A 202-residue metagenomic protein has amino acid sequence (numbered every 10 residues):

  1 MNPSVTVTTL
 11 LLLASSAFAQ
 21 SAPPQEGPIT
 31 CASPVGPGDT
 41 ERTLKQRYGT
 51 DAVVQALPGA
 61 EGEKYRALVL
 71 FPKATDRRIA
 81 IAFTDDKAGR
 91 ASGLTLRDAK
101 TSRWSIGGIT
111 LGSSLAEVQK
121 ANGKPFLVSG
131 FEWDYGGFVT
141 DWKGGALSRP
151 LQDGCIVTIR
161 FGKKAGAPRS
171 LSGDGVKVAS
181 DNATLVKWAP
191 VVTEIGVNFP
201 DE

Functional and structural regions predicted by a protein language model:
M1-V7: Bacterial N-terminal signal peptides that target proteins for export
A14-S16: N-terminal signal peptide c-region/cleavage motif recognized by signal peptidases
A19-E202: Short helix/turn-capping signatures at newly exposed starts of structured segments
